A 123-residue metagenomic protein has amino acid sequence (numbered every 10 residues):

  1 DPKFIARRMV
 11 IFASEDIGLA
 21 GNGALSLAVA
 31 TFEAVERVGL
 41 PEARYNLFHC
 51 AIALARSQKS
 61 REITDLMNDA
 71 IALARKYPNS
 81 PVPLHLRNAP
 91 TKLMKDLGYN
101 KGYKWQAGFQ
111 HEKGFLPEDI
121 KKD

Functional and structural regions predicted by a protein language model:
D1-K122: Terminal-proximal interaction/regulatory segments of ATP-powered molecular machines
